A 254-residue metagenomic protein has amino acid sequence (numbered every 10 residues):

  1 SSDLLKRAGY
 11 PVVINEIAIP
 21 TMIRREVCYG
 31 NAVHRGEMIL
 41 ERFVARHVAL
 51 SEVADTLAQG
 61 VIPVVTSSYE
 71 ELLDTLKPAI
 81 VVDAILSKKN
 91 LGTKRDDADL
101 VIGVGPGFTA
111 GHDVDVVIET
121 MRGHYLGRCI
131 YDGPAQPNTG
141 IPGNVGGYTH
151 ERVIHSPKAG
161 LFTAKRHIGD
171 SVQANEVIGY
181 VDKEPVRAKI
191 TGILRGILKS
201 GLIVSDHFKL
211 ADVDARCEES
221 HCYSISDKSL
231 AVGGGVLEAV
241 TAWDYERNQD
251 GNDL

Functional and structural regions predicted by a protein language model:
S2-L254: Well-ordered secondary-structure scaffolds
